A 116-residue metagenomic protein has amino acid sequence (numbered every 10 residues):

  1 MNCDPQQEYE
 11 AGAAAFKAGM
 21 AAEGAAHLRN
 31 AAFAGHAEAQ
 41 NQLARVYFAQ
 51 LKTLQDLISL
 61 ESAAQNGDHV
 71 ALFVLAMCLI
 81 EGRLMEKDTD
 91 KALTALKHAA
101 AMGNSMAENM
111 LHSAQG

Functional and structural regions predicted by a protein language model:
C3, A34-H36, Q50, N66-D68 (+2 more regions): Short helix-capping/linker turns of helical repeat alpha-solenoids
C3-N30, A34: Alpha-helical segment of the N-proximal tetratricopeptide repeat
A14, Q42-A49, V74-E81, M110-G116: Hydrophobic face of amphipathic alpha-helices that form TPR/SEL1-like repeat modules and related alpha-solenoid
K17-A26, A49-S59, E86-A95: Structural signature of tandem alpha-helical TPR/SEL1-like repeats, specifically the intra-repeat loop/turn
R29-A49: Short, charge-rich amphipathic alpha-helical segments embedded in non-transmembrane helical bundles/solenoids
N30-A31, E61-A63, H98-A99: Canonical positions in the second alpha-helix
L96, A100, A107-H112: Leucine-rich solenoid repeat scaffolds
